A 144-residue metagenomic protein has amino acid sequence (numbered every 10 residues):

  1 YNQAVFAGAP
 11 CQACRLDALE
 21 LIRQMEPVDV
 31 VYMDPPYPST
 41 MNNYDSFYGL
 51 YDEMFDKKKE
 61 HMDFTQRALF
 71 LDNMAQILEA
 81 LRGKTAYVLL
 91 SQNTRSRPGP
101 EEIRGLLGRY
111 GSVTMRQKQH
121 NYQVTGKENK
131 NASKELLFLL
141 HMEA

Functional and structural regions predicted by a protein language model:
Y1-Y32, P36-Y48, M54-E60: SAM-dependent nucleic-acid methyltransferase catalytic core
N2, L19-L21, Q76-L78, V124-G126: Generic recognition of flexible, low-complexity loop/linker segments
L19-E20, P36-S39, T94-R97, H120-N121 (+1 more regions): Short, solvent-exposed loop/turn segments at secondary-structure junctions
D29, A86, L136: Residue-level detector of short, conserved catalytic/binding motifs and their immediate flanks
Y32-D34, L89, L139: Structural motif
D63-F64: Surface-exposed, charged, gly/pro-rich loop-and-adjacent secondary-structure segments at domain edges
R67-Q119: Conserved Class I SAM-dependent methyltransferase catalytic core
P100-A144: Class I S-adenosyl-L-methionine
